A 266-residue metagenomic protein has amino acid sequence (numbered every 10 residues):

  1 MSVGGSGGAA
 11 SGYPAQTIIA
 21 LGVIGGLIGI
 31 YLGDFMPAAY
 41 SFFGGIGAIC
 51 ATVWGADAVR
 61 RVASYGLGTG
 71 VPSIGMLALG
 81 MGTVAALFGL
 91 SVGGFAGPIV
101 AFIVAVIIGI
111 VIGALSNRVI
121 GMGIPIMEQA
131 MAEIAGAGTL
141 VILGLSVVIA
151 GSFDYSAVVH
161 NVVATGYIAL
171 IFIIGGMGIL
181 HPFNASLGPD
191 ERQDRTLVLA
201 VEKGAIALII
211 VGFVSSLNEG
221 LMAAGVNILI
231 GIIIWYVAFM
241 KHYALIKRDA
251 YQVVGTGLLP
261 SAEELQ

Functional and structural regions predicted by a protein language model:
M1-I18, G33-D34, I230-A244: N-terminal, positively charged regions that mediate nucleic acid binding
M1-L21, Y65-L77, R118-L145, H160 (+2 more regions): Cytoplasm-facing juxtamembrane segments at the starts of transmembrane helices in multi-pass membrane proteins
G8-Y13, G26-I46, V59-T69, V84-V106 (+4 more regions): Membrane-helix interface and helix-disruption motif detector
I19-I30, A48-T52, T83, L140-V147 (+2 more regions): Hydrophobic core segments of alpha-helical transmembrane domains in multi-pass membrane transport and ion-translocation
G47-Y65, A85-A86, V111-V119, L180-P182: Canonical alpha-helical transmembrane segments
A48-W54, A105-L115, A169-G178, L229-M240: Alpha-helical transmembrane segments and their membrane-interface exit regions
L77-F88, V104-A114, M131-G151, A169-I173 (+1 more regions): Alpha-helical transmembrane segments of multi-pass integral membrane proteins
I174-Q266: C-terminal transmembrane-bundle signature of multipass membrane proteins, characterized by strong activation on
